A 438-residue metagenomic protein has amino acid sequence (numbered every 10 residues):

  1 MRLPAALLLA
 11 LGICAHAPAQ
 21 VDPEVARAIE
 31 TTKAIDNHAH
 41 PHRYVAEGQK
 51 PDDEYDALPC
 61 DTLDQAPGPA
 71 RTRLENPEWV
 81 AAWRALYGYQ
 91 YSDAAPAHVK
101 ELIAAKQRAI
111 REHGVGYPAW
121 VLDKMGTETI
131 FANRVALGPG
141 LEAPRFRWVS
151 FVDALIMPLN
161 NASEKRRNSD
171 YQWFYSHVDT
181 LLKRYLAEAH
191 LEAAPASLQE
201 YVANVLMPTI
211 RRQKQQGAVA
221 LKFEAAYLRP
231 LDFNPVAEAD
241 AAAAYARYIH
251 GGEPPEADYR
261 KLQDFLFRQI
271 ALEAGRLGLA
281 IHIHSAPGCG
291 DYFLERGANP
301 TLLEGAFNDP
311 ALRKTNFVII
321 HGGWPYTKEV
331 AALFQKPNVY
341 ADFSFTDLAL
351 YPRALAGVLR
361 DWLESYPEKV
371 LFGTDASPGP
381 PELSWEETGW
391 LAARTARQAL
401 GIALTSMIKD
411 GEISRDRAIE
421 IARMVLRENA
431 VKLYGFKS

Functional and structural regions predicted by a protein language model:
P4-A15: Bacterial N-terminal signal peptides
A19, S197-F223, R229-V339, R353-L371: Histidine/acidic residue-rich metal-binding segments in metalloenzymes
V21-N37, Q49-P51, D56-D93, A97 (+3 more regions): Mid-to-C-terminal alpha-helical segments outside catalytic/metal-binding sites
E30, Q49-S150, L155-L159, S169-A194 (+1 more regions): Alpha-helical scaffold segments that flank or form the walls of functional sites
K33-A46, A280-G288: Histidine-centered catalytic micro-motifs
H40, V135, F151-M157, E224-L228 (+4 more regions): Active-site beta-loop-alpha junctions enriched in small/polar residues
A57-T62, Y171-L191, V236-E256, R397-T405: A solvent-exposed, charged loop/short amphipathic helix patch at secondary-structure junctions
A298-V318, G322-S438: H/E-rich (His + Asp/Glu) clusters that bind or coordinate divalent metals
